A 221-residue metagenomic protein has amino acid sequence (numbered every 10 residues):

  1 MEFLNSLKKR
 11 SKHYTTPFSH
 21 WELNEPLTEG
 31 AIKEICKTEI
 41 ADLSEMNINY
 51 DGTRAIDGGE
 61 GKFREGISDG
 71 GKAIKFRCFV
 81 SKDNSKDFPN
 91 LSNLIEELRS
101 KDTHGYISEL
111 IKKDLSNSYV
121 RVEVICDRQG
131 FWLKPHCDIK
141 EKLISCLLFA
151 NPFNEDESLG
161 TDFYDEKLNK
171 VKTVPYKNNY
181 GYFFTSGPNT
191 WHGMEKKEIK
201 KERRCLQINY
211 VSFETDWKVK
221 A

Functional and structural regions predicted by a protein language model:
F3, R10-L110: Non-heme Fe(II)/2-oxoglutarate
F18, L143-S145: Short, surface-exposed beta-edge/turn micro-motifs
H104, K113-L115, Q129: Structured alpha/beta reader/binder surfaces that contact nucleic acids or chromatin modification marks
D114-E123: A short coil-to-beta-strand element that immediately follows conserved catalytic motifs
I125, G130-L143, A150-A221: Catalytic core of Fe(II)/2-oxoglutarate
